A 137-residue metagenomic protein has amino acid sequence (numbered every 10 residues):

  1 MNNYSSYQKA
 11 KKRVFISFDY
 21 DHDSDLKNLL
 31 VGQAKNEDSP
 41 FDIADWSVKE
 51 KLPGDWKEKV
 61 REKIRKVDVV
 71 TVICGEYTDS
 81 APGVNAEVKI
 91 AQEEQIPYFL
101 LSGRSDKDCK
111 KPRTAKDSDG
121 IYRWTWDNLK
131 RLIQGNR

Functional and structural regions predicted by a protein language model:
M1-K66, R104, R137: Conserved N-terminal substructure of TIR/SEFIR domains
S17, V72-G75, L101: Conserved beta-strand segments of the P-loop GTPase G domain that flank and frequently precede/overlap
L26-K27, A81-V84, K110-K111: Short glycine-/acidic-enriched loop or helix-start segments at secondary-structure transitions that form or flank
L30-G32, N85-V88, R113-K116: Short, glycine/charged-enriched secondary-structure capping and boundary segments
K35-S39, I90-Y98: Arginine/glycine-rich "motif VI" loop of SF2 helicases in the C-terminal RecA-like domain
V48-V72, E76-E93, N128-R137: TIR-domain catalytic/interaction hotspot
Y98-D108: Short beta-alpha junction loops
D106-I121: Glycine-rich, charge-decorated loop segments at or immediately adjacent to ligand/cofactor-binding or catalytic sites
